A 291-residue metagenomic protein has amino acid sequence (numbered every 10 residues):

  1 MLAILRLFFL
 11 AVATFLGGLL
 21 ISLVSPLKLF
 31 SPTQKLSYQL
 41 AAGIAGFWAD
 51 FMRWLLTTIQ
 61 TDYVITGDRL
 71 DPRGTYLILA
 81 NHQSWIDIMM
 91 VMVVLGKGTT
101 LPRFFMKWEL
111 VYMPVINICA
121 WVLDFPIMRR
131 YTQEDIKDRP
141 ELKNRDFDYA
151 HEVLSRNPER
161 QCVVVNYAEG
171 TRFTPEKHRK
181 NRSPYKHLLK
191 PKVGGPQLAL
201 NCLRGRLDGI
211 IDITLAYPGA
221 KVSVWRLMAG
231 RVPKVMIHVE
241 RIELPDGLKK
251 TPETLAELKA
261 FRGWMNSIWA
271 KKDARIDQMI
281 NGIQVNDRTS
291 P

Functional and structural regions predicted by a protein language model:
M1-Y76, H82-S84, M89-M90: Membrane-anchoring hydrophobic helices of lipid-metabolizing enzymes
F8-A11, K249-P291: Accessory terminal regions of nucleic-acid processing enzymes
S31-K35, L40-G43, F47, P72 (+1 more regions): Catalytic core of membrane glycerolipid acyltransferases/transacylases, capturing the structured, soluble-facing
G67, L79-H82, F105-E109, Y167-E169 (+1 more regions): Short His-Asn-centered micro-motif
Q83-D87, R145-D146, K190-G194: Short, glycine/acidic-rich beta->alpha junctions
P114-L123, E159-P252: A cross-family acyltransferase "interaction/gating" segment
L142-S155: A Trp-anchored, charged/polar loop motif used as the substrate-binding/catalytic surface of acyl/ester-handling
